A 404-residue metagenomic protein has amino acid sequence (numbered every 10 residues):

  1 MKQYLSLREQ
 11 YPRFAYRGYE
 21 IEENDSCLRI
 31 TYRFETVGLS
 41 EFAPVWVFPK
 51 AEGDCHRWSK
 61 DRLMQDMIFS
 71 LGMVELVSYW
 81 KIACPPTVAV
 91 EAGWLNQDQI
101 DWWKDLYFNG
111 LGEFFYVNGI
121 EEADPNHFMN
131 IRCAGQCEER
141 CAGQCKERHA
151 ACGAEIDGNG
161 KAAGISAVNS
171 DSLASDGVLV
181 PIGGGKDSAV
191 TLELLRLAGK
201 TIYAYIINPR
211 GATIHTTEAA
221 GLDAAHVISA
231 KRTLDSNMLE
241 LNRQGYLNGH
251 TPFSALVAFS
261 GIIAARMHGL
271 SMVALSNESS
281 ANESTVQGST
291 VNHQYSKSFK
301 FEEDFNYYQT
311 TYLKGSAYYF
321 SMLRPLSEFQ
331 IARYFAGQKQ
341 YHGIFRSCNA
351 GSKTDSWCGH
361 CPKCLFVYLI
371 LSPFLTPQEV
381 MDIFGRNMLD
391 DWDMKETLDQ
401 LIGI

Functional and structural regions predicted by a protein language model:
M1-E138, C152, I156-G177, L194-L234 (+2 more regions): RNA-binding accessory domains that recognize and position tRNA/RNA substrates
M1-L39, G315, S321-M322, A336-I404: ATP/NTP-dependent adenylation/nucleotidyl-transfer catalytic domains that generate, transfer, or process NMP-activated
V77-V90, A265-V273, L371-D382: Short helix-capping/linker segments at secondary-structure and domain boundaries
I182-G183: Class I SAM-dependent methyltransferase "Motif I" SAM/SAH-binding loop
D187: Hydrophobic/small residue at the entry helix of a nucleotide-binding pocket
T191: Hydrophobic positions on the alpha1 helix immediately C-terminal to the Walker A/P-loop
N208-G343, K353: ATP-dependent adenylate-handling ligase core
